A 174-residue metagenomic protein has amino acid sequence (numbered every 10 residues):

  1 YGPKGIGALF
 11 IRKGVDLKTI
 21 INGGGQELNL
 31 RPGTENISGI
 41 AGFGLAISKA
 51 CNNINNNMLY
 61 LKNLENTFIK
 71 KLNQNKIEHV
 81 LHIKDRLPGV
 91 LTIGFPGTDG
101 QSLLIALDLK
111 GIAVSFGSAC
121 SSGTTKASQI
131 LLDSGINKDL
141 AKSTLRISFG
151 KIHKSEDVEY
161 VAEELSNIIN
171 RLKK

Functional and structural regions predicted by a protein language model:
Y1-K174: Pyridoxal 5′-phosphate
